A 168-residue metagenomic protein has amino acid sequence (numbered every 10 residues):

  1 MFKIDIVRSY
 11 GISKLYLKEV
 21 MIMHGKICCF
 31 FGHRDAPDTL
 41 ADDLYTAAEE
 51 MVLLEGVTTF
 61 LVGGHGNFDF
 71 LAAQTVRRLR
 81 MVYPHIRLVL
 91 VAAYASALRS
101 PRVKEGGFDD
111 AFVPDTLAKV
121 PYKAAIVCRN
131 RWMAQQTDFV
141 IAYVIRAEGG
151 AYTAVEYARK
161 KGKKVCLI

Functional and structural regions predicted by a protein language model:
I4-I22: Short, Lys/Arg-enriched N-terminal segments with co-localized hydrophobic residues within the first ~10-30 amino acids
I22-I168: Acidic/glycine-enriched connector segments
